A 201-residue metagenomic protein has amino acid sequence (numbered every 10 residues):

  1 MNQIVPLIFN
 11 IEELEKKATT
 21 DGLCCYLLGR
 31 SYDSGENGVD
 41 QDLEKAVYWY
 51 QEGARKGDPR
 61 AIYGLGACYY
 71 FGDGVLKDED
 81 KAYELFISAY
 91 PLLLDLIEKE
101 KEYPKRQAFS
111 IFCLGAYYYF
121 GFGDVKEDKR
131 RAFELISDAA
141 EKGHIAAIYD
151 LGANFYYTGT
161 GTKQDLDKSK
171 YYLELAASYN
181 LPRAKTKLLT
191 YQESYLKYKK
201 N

Functional and structural regions predicted by a protein language model:
N2, S34-L43, F71-A82, F120-K129 (+1 more regions): Short coil/turn connectors between adjacent alpha-helices in alpha-solenoid helical repeat scaffolds
L7, A18, L43, R55 (+8 more regions): Inter-repeat boundary and helix-capping residues of tandem alpha-helical solenoids
T19-C25, S34-E36, R55-D58, F71-D73 (+7 more regions): Short helix-capping/linker turns of helical repeat alpha-solenoids
C25-S34, V39, G64-F71, I111-F120 (+3 more regions): Hydrophobic face of amphipathic alpha-helices that form TPR/SEL1-like repeat modules and related alpha-solenoid
Y83-L92, D165-P182: TPR/TPR-like (Sel1-like) alpha-helical repeat modules
Y179-N201: Terminal, low-structured helical/coil segments at or just beyond the last alpha-helical repeat
